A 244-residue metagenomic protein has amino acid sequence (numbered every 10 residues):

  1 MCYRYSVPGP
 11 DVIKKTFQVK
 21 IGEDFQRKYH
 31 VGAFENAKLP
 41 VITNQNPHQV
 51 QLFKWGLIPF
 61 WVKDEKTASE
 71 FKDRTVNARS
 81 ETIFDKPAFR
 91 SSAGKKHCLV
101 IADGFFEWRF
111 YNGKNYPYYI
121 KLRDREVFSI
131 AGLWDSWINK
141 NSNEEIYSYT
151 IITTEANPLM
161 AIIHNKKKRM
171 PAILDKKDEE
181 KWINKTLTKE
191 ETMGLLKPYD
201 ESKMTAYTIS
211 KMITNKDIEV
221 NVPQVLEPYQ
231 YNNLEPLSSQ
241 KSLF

Functional and structural regions predicted by a protein language model:
M1-F244: Short linear sequence motif anchored by a di-proline
